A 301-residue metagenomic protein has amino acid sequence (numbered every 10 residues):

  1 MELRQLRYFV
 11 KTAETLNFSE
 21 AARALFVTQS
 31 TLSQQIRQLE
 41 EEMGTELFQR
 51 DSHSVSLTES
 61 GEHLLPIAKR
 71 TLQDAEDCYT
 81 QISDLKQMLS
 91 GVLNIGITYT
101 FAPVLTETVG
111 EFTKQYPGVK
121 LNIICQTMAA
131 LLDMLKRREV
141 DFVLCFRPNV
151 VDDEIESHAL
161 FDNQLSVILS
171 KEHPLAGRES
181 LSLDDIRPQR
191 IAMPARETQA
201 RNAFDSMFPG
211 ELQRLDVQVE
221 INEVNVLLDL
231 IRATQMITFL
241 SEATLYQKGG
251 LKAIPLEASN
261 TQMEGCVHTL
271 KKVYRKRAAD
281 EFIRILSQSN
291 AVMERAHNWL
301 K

Functional and structural regions predicted by a protein language model:
V10-T28, S33: Short helix-boundary/capping micro-motifs
Q29-S30, Q34, T80, K86-Y116 (+3 more regions): N-terminal winged-helix
E40-E59: A short LG(V/I)-centered, amphipathic sequence patch enriched for acidic residue(s) preceding the LG motif
V104, A253-A296: A late-sequence structural motif
E107-E111, A129-L165, L169, R232-A233 (+1 more regions): Short beta-strand-centered segments that line the small-molecule binding cleft or hinge of alpha/beta clamshell
F146, A176, Q189-E211, R275-I283 (+1 more regions): Secondary-structure junction motif
D152-H158, N163, R178, N225-Y274: Beta-alpha-beta core module
E154-L165, L169-I191: Flexible hinge/capping segments at coil-to-helix
